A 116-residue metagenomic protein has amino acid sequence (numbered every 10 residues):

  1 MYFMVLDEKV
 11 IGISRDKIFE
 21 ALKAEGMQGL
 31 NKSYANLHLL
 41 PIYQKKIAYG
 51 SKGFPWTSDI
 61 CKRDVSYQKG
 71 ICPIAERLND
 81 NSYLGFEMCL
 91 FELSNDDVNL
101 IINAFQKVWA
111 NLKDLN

Functional and structural regions predicted by a protein language model:
M1-K69: Conserved PLP-binding catalytic core of the aspartate aminotransferase-like
K45-N116: PLP-dependent enzyme catalytic core of the Aspartate aminotransferase-like
